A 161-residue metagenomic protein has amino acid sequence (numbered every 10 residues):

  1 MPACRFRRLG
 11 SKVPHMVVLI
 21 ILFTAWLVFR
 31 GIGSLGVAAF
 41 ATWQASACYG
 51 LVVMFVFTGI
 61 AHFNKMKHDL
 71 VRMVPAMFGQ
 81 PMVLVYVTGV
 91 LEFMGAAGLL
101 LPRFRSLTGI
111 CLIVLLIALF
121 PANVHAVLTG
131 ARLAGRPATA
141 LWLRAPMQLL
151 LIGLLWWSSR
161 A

Functional and structural regions predicted by a protein language model:
P2-A161: Membrane-interface extramembranous regions
